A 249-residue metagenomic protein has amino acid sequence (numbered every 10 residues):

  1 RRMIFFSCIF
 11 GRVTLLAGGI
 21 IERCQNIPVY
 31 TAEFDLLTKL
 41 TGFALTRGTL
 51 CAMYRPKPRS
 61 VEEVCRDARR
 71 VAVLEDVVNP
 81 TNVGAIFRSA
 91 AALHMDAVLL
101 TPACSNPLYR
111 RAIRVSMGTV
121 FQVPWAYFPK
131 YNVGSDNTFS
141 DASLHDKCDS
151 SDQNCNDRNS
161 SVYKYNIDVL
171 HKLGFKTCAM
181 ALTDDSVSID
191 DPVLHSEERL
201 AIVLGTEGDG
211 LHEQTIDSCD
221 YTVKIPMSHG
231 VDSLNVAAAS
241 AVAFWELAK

Functional and structural regions predicted by a protein language model:
I4, F10-R12, I21-T31, D35 (+1 more regions): RNA substrate-binding interface of SAM-dependent RNA methyltransferases
L16-G18: Active-site donor-binding segments of glycosyltransferases and PAPS-dependent sulfotransferases
G48-A52, R114, E197-L204: Short basic, glycine-rich beta-strand/loop surfaces that mediate nucleic-acid
T49-C51, S89-L93, C104-P107, A112-V120 (+1 more regions): Structured adenosyl-cofactor binding patch, chiefly the S-adenosyl-L-methionine
L50-A52, A72-V73, L99, I202 (+1 more regions): Conserved beta-strand segments that form the floor/walls of ligand-binding pockets within enzyme and binding domains
C178-H229: Active-site/ligand-binding-proximal alpha/beta "capping" segment
